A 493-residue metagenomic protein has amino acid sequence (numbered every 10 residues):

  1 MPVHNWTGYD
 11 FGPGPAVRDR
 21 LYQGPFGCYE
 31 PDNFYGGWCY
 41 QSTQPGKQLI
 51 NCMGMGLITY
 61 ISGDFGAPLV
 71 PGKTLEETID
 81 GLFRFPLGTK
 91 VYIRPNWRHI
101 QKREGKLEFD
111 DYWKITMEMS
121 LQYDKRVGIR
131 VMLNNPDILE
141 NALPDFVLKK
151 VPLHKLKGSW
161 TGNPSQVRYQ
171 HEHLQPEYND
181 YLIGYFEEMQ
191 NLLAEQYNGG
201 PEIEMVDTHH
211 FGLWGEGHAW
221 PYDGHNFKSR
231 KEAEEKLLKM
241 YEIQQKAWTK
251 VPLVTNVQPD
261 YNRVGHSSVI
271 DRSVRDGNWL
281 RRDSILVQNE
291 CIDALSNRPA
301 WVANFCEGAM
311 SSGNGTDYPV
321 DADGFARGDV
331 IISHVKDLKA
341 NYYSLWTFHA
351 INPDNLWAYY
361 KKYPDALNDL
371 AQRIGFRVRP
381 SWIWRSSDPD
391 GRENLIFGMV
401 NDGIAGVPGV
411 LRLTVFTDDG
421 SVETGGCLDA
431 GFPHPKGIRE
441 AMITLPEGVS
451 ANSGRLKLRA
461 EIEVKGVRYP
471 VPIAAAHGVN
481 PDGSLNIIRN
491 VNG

Functional and structural regions predicted by a protein language model:
P2-N96: Boundary/entry segment of secreted carbohydrate-active catalytic domains
L57-T59, T89-I93, V127-V131, E204 (+5 more regions): Hydrophobic faces of well-ordered beta-strands that scaffold small-molecule active sites in alpha/beta enzyme cores
T78-P164, A233-P252: Aromatic-lined substrate-binding rim segments of carbohydrate-active enzymes
V91, L193, V206, Q244 (+1 more regions): Conserved, mostly hydrophobic/aromatic
G158-L182, F186-F227: Active-site groove signature of glycoside hydrolases
D207-G308: Substrate-binding cleft/loops of secretory-pathway carbohydrate-active enzymes
Q258-N262, I270-S381: Substrate-binding cleft of secreted/luminal carbohydrate-active enzymes
Q372-G493: Extracellular/luminal regions of secreted and cell-surface proteins that mediate adhesion/ECM remodeling
